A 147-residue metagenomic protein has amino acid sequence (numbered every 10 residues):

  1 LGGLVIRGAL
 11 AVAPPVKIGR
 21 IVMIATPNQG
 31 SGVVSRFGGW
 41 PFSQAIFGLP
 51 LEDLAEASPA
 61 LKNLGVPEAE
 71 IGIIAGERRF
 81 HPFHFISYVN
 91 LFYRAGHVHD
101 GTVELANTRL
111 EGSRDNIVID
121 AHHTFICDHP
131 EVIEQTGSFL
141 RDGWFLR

Functional and structural regions predicted by a protein language model:
L1-E68, P82: Serine-dependent carboxylesterase/thioesterase catalytic core of lipase-like alpha/beta-hydrolase/SGNH enzymes
P67-R147: C-terminal catalytic-base region of ester-bond hydrolases, centering on the histidine of the charge-relay
